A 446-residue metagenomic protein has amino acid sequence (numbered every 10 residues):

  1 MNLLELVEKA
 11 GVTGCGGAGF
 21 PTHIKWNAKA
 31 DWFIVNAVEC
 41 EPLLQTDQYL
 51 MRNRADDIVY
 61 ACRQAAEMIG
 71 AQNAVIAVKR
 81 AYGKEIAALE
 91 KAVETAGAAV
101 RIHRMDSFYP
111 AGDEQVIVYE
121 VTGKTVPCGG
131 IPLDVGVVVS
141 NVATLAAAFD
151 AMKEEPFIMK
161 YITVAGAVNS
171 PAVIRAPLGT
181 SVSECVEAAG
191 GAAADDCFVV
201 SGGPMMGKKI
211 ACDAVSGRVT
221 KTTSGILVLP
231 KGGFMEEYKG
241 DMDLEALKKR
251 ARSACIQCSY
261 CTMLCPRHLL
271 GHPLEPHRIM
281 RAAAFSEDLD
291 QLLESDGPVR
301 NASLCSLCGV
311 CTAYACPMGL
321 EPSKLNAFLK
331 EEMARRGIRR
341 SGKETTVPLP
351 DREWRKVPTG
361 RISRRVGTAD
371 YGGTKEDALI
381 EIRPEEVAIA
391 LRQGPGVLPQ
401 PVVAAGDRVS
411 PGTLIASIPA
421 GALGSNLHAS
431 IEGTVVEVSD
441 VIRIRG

Functional and structural regions predicted by a protein language model:
G11-N27, A313, L423: Conserved phosphate/anionic-ligand binding catalytic regions in large, soluble enzymes, centered on
G16, L43-L44, G123, D290-L292 (+7 more regions): Flanking helices and flexible, charged tails adjoining ferredoxin-like Fe-S electron-transfer domains in multi-subunit
V35-D47, V168: Gly-rich Lys/Arg/Thr-decorated short loops/hinges at beta-loop-alpha junctions or inter-strand turns that position
R52-I69: Histidine-anchored nucleotide/phosphate-binding helix
V75, R80-E184, A188-D195, V200-P204 (+2 more regions): Hydrophobic alpha-helical positions that pack around
A176, T220, V403-V409: Short, well-ordered loop/turn sites that connect or cap secondary structure elements
D195-P204, A214, T222-L229, E287 (+2 more regions): Beta-strand/loop-dominated core regions that host nucleotide or nucleotide-derived cofactor-binding catalytic loops
L229-R252, T262, R267-P348: Ferredoxin-type iron-sulfur electron-transfer modules in oxidoreductases and energy-metabolism complexes
